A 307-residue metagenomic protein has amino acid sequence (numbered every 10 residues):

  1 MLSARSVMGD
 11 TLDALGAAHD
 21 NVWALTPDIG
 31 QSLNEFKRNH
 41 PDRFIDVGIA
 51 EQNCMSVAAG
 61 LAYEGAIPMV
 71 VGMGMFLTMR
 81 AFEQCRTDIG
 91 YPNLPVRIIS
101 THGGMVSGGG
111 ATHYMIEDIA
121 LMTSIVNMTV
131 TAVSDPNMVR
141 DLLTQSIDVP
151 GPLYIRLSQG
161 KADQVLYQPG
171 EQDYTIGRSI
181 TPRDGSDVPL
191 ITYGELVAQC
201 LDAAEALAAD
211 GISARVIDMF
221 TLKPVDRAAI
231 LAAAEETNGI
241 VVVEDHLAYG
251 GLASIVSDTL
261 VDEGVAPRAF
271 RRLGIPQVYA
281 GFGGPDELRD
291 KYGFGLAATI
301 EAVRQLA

Functional and structural regions predicted by a protein language model:
M1-R156, K161, Q172-D173: Thiamine diphosphate
R5, N21-H40, M105-S107, Q159-A307: Thiamine diphosphate
